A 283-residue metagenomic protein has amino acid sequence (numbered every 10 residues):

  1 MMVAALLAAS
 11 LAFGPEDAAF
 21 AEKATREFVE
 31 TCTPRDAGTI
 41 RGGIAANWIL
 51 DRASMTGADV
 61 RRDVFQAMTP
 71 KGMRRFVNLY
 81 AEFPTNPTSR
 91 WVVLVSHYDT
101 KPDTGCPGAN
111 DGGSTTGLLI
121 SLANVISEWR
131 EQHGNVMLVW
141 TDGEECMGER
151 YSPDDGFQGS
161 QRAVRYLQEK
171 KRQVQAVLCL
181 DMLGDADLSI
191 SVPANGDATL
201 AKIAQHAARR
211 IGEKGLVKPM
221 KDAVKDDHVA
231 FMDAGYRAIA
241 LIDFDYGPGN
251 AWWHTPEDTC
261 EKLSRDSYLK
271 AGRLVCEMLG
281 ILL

Functional and structural regions predicted by a protein language model:
V3-A12: Hydrophobic alpha-helical targeting segments used for export or membrane insertion
L11-I44, T56, D99-T100, L180 (+1 more regions): N-terminal capping segment at the start of a domain
K23-P84: A non-catalytic alpha/beta surface segment that caps or lines the substrate-entry region of metallo-dependent hydrolase
R26-P34, L50, S54-A58, S121-E131 (+4 more regions): Sec-exported extracytoplasmic/periplasmic mature domains
P34-A37, R62, A176, D185-L283: Active-site-adjacent substrate-binding region of metalloamidase/peptidase-like peptide-processing proteins
R62, Y80, W91-V95, M137-W140 (+2 more regions): Structural recognition of the beta-strand scaffold that forms the well-ordered cores of secreted hydrolase catalytic
R75, P102-A207, I211, G215 (+2 more regions): Acidic/histidine-rich catalytic neighborhood of metal-dependent amide-processing enzymes
T85-W91: Proline/glycine-enriched tight loop/beta-turn segments at coil->beta junctions that connect or precede beta-strands
